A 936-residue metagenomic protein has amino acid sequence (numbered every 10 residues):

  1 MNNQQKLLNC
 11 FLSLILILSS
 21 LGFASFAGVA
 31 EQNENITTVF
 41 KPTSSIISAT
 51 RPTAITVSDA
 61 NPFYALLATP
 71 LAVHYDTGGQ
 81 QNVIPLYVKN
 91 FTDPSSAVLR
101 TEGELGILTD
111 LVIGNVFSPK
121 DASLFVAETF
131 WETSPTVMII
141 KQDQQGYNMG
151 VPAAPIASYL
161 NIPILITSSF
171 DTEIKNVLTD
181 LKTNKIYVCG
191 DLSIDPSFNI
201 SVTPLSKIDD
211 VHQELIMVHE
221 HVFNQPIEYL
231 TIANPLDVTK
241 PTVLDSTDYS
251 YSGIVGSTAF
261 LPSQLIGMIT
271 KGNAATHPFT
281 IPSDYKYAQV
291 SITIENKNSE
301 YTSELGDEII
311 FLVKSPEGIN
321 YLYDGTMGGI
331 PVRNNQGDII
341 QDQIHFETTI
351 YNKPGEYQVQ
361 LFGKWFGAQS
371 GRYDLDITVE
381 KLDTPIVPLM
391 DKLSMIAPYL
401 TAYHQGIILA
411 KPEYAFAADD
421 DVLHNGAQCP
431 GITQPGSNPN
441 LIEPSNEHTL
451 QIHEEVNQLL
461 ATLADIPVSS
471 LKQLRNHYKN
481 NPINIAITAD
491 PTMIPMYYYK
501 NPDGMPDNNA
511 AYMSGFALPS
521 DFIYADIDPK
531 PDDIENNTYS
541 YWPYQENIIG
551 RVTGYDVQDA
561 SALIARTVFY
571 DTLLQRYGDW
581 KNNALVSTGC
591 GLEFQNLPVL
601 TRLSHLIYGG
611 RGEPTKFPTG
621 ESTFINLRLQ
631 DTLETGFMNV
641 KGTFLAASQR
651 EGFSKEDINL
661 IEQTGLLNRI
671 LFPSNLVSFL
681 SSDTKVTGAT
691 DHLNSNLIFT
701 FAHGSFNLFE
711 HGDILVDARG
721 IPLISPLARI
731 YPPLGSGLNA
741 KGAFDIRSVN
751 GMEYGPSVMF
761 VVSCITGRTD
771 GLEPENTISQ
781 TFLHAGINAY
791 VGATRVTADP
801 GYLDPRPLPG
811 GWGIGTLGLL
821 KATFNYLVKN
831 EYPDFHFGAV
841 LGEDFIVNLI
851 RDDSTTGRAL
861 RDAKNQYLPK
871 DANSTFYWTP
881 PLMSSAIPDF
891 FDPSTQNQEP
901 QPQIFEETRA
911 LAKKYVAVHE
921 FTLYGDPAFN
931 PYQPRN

Functional and structural regions predicted by a protein language model:
M1-Q32, Y64, M149, I485 (+1 more regions): Secretory targeting signatures
G28-L322, I340-Q343, Y351-L375, K581: Alpha-helical transmembrane segments and their helix-helix packing motifs
P85-Y87, I164-I166, K185-V188, L230-T231 (+8 more regions): Structural recognition of the beta-strand scaffold that forms the well-ordered cores of secreted hydrolase catalytic
D143, P196-I232, K364, T378-K641: Structured catalytic cores of large enzymes
D143-Q144, L463-P495, S587-N776: Catalytic-core segments of thiol-dependent peptidases
Y321-I339: Solvent-exposed serine/threonine-rich low-complexity stretches and specific carbohydrate-binding patches
S514-I564, F701-L841: Catalytic cores of nucleophile-dependent amide-cleaving enzymes
F760-R935: Active-site-proximal C-terminal subdomain of hydrolase catalytic domains
